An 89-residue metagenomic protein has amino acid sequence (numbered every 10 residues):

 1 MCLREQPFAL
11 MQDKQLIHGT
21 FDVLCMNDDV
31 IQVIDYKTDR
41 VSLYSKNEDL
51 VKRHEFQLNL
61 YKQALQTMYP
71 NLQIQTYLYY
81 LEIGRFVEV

Functional and structural regions predicted by a protein language model:
M1-V89: Structural signature of nuclease core domains in nucleic-acid processing machines
